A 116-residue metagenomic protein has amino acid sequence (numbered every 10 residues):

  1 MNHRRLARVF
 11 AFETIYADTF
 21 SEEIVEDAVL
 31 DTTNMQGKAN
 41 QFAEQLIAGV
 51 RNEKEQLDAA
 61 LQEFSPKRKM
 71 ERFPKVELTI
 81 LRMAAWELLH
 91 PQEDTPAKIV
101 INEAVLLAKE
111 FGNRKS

Functional and structural regions predicted by a protein language model:
M1-S116: N-terminal interaction/assembly modules
